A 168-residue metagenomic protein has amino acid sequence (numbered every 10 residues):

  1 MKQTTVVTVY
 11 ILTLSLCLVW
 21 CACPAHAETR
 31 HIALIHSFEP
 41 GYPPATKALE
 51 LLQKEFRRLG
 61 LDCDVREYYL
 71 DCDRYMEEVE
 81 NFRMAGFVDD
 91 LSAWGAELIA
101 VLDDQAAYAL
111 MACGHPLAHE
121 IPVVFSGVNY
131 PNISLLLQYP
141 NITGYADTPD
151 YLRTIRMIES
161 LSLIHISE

Functional and structural regions predicted by a protein language model:
M1-I11: Bacterial N-terminal signal peptides that target proteins for export
V9-W20: Bacterial N-terminal signal peptides
C23-H26: Sec/Tat signal peptide C-region and signal peptidase I cleavage site
T29-P44: Short beta-strand segments enriched in small/hydrophobic residues
Q53-C72: Signal peptide-proximal N-terminal region of secreted/periplasmic/extracellular or secretory-lumen proteins
Y69-N132: Beta-alpha junction/loop-to-helix N-cap segments that form part of ligand/metal-binding clefts
L135-R156: Short beta-strand elements at the ligand-binding edges of bilobed clamshell
I164-E168: Conserved small/polar residues in nucleotide/adenosyl-binding loops
